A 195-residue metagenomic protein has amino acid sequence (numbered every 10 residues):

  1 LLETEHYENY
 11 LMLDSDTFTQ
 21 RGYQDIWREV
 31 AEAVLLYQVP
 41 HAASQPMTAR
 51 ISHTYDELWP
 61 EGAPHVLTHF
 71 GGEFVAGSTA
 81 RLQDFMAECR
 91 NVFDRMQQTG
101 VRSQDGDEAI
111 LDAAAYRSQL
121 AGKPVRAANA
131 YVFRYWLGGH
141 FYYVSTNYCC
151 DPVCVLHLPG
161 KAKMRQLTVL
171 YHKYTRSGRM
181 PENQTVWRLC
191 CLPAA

Functional and structural regions predicted by a protein language model:
L1-P46: GT-A fold catalytic core of metal-dependent nucleotide-sugar glycosyltransferases, centered on the diacidic
N9-R21, Y55-W59, T99-R102, L156: Short N-terminal helix-initiation segments at or just after the protein's N-terminus
T19-G22, W27-R28, S44-P46, D84-F85 (+2 more regions): Short catalytic/ligand-binding loop motif for oxyanion handling, primarily in non-cytosolic enzymes, centered on
A42-S44, T48, S52, V75-A76: Short cationic amphipathic helices and targeting signals
R50-T54, F141-Y143: Short, surface-exposed loop/helix-turn segments at secondary-structure junctions that function as lids/hinges flanking
S52-V66: Short, flexible, basic/aromatic active-site loop/helix in glycosyltransferases
P64-K161: Catalytic core and acceptor-binding pocket of nucleotide-sugar-dependent glycosyltransferases
Y142-A195: Long, low-complexity C-terminal extensions of enzymes
